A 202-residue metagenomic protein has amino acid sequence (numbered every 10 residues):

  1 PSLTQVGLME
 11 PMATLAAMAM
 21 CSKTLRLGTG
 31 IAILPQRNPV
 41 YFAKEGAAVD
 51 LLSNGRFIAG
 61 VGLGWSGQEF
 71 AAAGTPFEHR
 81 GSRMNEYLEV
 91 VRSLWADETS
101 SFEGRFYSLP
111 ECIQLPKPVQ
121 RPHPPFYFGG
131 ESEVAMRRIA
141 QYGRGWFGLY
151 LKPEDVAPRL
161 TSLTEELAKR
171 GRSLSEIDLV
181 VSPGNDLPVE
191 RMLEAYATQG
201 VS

Functional and structural regions predicted by a protein language model:
P1-S202: Active-site-adjacent structural elements that line small-molecule/cofactor binding pockets in enzymes
